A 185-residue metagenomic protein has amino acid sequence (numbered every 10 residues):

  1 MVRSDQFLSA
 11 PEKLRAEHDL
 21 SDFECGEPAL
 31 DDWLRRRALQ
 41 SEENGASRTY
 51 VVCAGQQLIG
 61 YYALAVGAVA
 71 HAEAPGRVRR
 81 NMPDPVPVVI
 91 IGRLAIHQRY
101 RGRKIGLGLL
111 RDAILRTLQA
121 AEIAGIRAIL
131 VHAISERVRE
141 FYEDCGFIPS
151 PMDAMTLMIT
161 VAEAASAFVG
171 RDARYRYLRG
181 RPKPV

Functional and structural regions predicted by a protein language model:
M1-R103, L107-V185: Non-catalytic substrate-recognition and accessory regions of acyl/acetyltransferase enzymes
